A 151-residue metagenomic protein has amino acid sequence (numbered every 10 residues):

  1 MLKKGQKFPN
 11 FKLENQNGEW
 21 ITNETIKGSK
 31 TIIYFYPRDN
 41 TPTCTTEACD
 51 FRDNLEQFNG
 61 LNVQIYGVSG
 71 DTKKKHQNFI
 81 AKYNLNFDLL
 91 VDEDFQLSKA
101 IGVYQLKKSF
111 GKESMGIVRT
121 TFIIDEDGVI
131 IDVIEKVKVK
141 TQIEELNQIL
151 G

Functional and structural regions predicted by a protein language model:
M1-G151: Chalcogenol-based redox active-site neighborhoods
